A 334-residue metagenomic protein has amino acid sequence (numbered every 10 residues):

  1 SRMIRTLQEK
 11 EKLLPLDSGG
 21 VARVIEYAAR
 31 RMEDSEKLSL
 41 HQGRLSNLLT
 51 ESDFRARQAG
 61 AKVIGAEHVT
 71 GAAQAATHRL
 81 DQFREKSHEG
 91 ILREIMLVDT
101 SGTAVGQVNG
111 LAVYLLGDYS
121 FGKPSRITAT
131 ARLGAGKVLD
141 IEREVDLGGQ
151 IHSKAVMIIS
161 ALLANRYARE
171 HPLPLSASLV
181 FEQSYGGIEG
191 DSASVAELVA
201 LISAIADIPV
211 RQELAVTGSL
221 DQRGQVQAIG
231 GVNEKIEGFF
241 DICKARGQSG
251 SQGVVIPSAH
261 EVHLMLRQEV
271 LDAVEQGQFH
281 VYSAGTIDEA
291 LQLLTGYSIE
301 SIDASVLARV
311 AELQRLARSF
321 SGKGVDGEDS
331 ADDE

Functional and structural regions predicted by a protein language model:
S1-E9, R23, Q292-T295: Conserved AAA+ ATPase core "coupling" helix
T6-L13, E26-D34, F54, Q58 (+5 more regions): Conserved helix-loop functional segments at active or binding sites
K10-L16, A29-T100, A317-G324: C-terminal helical "lid" subdomain and adjoining coupling/linker elements of P-loop NTPases
L14-V21, S35-S46, K62-A66, V145-G149 (+4 more regions): Conserved phosphate/pyrophosphate-binding and hydrolysis machinery centered on Walker-type P-loop NTPases, extending
A22, G43-S46, T50, E67 (+3 more regions): Non-catalytic, well-ordered alpha-helical scaffold segments
G71-A72, H78-G149, S160: Core mixed alpha/beta domains of very large multi-subunit molecular machines
R93-M96, S125, A131-L147, I151-E334: Peripheral, non-AAA+ core regions of ATP-driven protein-machinery
